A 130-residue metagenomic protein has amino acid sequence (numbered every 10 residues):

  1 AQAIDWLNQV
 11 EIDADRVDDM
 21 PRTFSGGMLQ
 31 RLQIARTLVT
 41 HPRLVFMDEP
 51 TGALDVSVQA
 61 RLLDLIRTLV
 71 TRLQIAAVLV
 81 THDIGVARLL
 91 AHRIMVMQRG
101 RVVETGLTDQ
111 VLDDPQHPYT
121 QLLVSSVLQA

Functional and structural regions predicted by a protein language model:
A1-D15, V124-S125: Conserved ABC ATPase "signature" region
E11-I12, L112-A130: C-terminal boundary and immediately downstream tail of ABC-type ATPase nucleotide-binding domains
M20-F24, M28: Conserved ABC ATPase signature
H41: Conserved catalytic motifs of ABC-family nucleotide-binding domains
A87-L89: A short, surface-exposed alpha-helical micro-motif characterized by mixed small hydrophobic and charged/polar residues
T105-G106: ABC ATPase "signature
